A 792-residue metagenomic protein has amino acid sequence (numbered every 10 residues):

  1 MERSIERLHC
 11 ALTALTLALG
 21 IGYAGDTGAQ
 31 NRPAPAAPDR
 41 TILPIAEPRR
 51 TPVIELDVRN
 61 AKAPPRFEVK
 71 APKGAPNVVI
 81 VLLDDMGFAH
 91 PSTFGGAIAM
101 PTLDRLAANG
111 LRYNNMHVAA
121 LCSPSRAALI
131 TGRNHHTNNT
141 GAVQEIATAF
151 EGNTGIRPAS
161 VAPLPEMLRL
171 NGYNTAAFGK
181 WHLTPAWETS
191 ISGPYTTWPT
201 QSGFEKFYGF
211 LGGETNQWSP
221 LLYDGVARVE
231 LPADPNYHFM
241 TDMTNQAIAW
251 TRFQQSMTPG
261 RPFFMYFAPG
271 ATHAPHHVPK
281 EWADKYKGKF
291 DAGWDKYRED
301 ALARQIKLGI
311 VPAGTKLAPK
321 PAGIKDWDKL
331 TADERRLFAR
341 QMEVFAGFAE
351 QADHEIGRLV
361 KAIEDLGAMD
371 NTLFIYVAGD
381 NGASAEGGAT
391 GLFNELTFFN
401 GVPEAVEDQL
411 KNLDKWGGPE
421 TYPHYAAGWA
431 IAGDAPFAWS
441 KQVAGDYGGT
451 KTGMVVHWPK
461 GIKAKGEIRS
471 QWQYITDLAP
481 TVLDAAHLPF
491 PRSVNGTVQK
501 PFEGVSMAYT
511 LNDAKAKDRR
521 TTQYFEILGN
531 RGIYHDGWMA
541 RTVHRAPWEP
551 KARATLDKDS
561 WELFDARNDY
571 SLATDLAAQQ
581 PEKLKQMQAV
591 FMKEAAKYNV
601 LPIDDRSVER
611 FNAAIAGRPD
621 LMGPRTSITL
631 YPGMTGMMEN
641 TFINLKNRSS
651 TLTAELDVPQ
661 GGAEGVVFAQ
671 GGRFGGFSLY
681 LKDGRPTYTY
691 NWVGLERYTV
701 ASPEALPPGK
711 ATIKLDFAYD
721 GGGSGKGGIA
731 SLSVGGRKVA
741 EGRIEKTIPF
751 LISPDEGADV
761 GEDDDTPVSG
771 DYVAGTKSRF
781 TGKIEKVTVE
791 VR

Functional and structural regions predicted by a protein language model:
E2-T13: Bacterial N-terminal signal peptides that target proteins for export
L15-G22, G28-D557, W561, Y570-A589 (+3 more regions): Formylglycine-dependent sulfatase
L317-K320, N495, N599-R610: Short, flexible loop/turn segments with low-complexity composition
W458, A566, T788-R792: Short beta-strand-to-coil "C-cap" segments at the C-terminal boundary of structured domains/repeats, marking
K517-R519, F591-D605: Bilobed periplasmic-binding protein-like "clamshell/Venus-flytrap" ligand-binding domains
R567-S571, G736-V739: Asp-box/BNR beta-propeller loop motif
L584-A595, K783-R792: Extended recognition patches within non-cytosolic domains
P602, S607-R792: Extracellular glycan-associated modules
